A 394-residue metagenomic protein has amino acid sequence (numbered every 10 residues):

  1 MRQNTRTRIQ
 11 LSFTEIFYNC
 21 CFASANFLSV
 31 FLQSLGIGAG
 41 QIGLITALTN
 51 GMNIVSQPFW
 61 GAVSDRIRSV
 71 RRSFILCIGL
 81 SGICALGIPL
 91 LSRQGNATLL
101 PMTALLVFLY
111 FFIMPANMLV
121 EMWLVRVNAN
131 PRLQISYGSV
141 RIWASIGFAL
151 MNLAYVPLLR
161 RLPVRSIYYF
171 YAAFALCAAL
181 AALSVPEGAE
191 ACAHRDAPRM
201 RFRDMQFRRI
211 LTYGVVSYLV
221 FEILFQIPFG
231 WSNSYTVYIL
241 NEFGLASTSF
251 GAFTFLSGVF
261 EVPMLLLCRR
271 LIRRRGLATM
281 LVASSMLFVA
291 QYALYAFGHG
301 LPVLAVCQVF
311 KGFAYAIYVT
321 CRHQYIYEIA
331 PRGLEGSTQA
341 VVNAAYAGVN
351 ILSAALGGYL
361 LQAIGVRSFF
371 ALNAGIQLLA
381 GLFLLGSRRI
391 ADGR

Functional and structural regions predicted by a protein language model:
M1-T5, P186-V220: Juxtamembrane intracellular "pre-TM" segments in multi-pass secondary transporters
R2-I54, G214-F253: Helix-loop boundary and gating motifs at the non-cytosolic
I16, C84, A97-N117, I223 (+1 more regions): Hydrophobic core of transmembrane alpha-helices in multi-pass small-molecule transporters, especially MFS/SLC-type
A39-G40, P131-W143, S247, A330-V342: Loop-to-transmembrane helix entry/capping segments in MFS-fold secondary transporters and related SLC/MFSD carriers
V55-S69, L159, M264-G276, L361-Q362: Helix-to-loop junctions at the C-terminal end of transmembrane segments in multipass secondary transporters
R66-G79, R273-S285: Cytoplasmic membrane-interface "Motif A"-like loop-to-helix N-cap segments of 12-TM Major Facilitator Superfamily
G79-N96, M286-H299: C-terminal ends and interior cores of transmembrane alpha-helices in multi-pass membrane transporters/permeases
I113-A129, I317-A330: Intracellular juxtamembrane helix-capping segments at the cytosolic ends of symmetry-related transmembrane helices
